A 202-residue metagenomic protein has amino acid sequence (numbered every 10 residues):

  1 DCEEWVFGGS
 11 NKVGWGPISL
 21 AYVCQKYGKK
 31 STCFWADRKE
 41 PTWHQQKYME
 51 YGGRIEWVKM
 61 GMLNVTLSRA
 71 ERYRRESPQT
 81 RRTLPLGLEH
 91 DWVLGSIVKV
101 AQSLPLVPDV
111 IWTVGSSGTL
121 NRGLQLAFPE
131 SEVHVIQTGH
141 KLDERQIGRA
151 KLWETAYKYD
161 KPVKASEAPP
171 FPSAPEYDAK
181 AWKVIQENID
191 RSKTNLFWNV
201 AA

Functional and structural regions predicted by a protein language model:
D1-A202: PLP-dependent amino-acid enzyme catalytic core
